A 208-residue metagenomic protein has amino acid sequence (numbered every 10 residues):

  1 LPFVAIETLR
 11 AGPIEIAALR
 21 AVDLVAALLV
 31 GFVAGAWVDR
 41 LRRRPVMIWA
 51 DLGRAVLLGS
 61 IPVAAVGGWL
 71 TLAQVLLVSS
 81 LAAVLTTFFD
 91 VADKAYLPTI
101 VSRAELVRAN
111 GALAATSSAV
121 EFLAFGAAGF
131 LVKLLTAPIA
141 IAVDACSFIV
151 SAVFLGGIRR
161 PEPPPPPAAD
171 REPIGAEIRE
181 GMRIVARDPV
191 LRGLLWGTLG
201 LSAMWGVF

Functional and structural regions predicted by a protein language model:
L1-F208: Alpha-helical transmembrane-bundle signature of multi-pass membrane transport and export proteins
